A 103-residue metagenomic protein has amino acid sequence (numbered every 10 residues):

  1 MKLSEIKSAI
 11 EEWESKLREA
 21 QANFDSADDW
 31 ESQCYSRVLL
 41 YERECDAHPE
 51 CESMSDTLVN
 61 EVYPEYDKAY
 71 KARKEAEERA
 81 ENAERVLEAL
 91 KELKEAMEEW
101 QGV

Functional and structural regions predicted by a protein language model:
M1-S36: Short, charge/polar-rich alpha-helical segments
M1-S4, S8, S15, E50 (+3 more regions): Primarily heptad-repeat coiled-coil rod domains in cytosolic scaffolding/tethering proteins
M1-S4, S8-E11, K91, E95-V103: Short intrinsically disordered terminal tails
L3-I6, S32, C51, A83-V86 (+1 more regions): Short amphipathic alpha-helical segments that mediate assembly, nucleic-acid/protein binding, or membrane association
R18, D25, S32-Y35, L39 (+4 more regions): Alpha-helical coiled-coil oligomerization motifs
A20-N23, T57-M97: Amphipathic alpha-helical coiled-coil segments
N23-E61, Y66: Extended alpha-helical coiled-coil "stalk/arm" regions that act as elongated linkers or oligomerization scaffolds
